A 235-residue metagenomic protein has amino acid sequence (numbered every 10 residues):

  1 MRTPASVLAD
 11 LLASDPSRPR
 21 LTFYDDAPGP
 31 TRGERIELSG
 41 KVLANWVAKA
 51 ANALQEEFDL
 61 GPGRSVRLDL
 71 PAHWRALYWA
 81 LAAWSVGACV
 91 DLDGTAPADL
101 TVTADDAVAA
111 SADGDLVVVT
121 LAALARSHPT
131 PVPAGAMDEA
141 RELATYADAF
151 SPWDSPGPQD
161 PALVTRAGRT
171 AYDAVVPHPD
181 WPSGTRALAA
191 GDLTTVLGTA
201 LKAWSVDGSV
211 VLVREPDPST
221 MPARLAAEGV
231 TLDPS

Functional and structural regions predicted by a protein language model:
M1-S6, D25, G208-S209, P216-S235: Alpha-helical oligomerization segments
R2-T22: A short N-terminal helical cap/helix-turn-helix that marks the beginning of AMP-binding/adenylate-forming
L21-L60, S155-S183: Conserved AMP-binding/adenylate-forming core of the ANL superfamily
V66: Gly/Thr-rich phosphate-binding loop signature of adenosyl cofactor/nucleotide-binding cores
L70, D91-A98, G191-L193, V210-R224: ATP-dependent adenylate-forming carboxylate-activation enzymes
A82-V86, T194-V211: Conserved short alpha-helical elements in the N-terminal third of ANL/AMP-binding
L100-W181, L225-S235: ANL superfamily adenylate-forming
